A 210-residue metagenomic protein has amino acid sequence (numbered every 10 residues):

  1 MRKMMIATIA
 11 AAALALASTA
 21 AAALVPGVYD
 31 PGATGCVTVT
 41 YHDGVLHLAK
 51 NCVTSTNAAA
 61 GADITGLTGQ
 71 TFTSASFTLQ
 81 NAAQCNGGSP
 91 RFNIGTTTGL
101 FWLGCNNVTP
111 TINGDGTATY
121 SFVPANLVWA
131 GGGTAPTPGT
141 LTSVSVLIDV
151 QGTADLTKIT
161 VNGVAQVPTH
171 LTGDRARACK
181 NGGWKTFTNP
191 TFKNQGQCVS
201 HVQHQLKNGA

Functional and structural regions predicted by a protein language model:
M1-A23: Sec-dependent, cleavable N-terminal signal peptides
A23-Y29: Cleaved targeting-peptide boundary
T34, K50, A83, L103 (+2 more regions): Extracellular secreted precursors and ectodomains with disulfide-bonded cysteine-rich loops/domains
G35-A58: Short carbohydrate-recognition loop motifs
D63-A75, T134-T140: Extracellular/lumenal carbohydrate-interaction signature centered on repeated Trp-anchored short motifs
T78-G132, A154: Extracellular ligand-binding interfaces
I112-L171: Terminal, low-complexity interaction segments
T169-A210: Soluble extracellular-acting proteins and domains
